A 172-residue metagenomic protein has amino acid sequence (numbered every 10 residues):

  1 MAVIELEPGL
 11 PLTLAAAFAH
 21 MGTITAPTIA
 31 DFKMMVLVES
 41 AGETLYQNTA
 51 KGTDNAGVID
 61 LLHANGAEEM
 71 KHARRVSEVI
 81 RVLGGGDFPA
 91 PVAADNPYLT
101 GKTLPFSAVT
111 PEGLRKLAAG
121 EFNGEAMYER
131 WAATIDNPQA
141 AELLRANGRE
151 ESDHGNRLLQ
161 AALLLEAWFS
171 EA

Functional and structural regions predicted by a protein language model:
A2-A172: Non-heme di-metal
